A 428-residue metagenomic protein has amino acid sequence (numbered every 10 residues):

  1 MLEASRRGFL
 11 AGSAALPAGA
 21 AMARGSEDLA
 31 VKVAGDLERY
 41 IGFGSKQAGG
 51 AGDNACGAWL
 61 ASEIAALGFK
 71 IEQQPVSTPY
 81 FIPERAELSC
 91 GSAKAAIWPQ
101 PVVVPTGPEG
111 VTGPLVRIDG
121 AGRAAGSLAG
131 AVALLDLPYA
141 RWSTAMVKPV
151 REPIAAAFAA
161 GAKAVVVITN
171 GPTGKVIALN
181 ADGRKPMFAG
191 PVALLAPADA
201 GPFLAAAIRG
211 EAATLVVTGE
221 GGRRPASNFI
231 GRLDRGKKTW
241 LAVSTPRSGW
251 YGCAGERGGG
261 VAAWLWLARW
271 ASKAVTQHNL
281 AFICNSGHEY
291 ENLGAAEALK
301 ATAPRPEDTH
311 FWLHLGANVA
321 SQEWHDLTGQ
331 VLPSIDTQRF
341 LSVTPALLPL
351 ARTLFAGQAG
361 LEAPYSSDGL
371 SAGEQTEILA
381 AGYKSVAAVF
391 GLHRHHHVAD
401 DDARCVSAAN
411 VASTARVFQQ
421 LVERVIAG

Functional and structural regions predicted by a protein language model:
M1-P17: N-terminal secretory signal peptides and thylakoid transit peptides that target proteins across membranes
S26, G42-A51, A140-K148, E152-P153 (+5 more regions): Second-shell loop/turn segments in exported
S26-A30, G35-V132, Y139-R141: Noncatalytic luminal/extracellular "stalk/propeptide" segments of secretory-pathway proteins
L29-A51, A61-G68, A124-G126, V132-V147 (+2 more regions): Catalytic-core environment of secreted peptidases
A93, I97-A125, A181-G255, W266-K273 (+2 more regions): Soluble metallo-hydrolase cores and metallopeptidase-like ectodomains found primarily in the secretory/periplasmic
W98-P191: Extracellular/luminal Protease-associated
K238, N285-A387: Metal-dependent peptidase/peptidase-like ectodomains
L280, R394-G428: His/Asp/Glu-rich mid-to-C-terminal helical/loop segments that flank catalytic regions of hydrolases
